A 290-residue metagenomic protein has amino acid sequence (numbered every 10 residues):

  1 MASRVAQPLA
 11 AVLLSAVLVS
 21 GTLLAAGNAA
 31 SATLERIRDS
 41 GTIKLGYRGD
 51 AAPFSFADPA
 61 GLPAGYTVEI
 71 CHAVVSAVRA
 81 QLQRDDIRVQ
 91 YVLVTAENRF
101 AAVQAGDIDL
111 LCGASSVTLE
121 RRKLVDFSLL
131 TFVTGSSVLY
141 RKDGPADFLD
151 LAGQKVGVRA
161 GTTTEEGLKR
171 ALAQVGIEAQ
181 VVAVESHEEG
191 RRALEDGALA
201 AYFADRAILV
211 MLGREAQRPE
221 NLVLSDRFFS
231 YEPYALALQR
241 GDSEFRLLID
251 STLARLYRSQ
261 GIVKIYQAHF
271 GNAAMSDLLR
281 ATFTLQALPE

Functional and structural regions predicted by a protein language model:
M1-A16: Bacterial N-terminal signal peptides that target proteins for export
A30-C112: Extracytoplasmic small-molecule ligand-binding "clamshell" domains of the periplasmic binding protein/Venus flytrap
G49, T131-K142, R206, G213-A254 (+1 more regions): Periplasmic-binding protein-like
G65-V78, G144-P145, L149-D150, Q154-T163 (+2 more regions): Extended ligand-binding regions for polar small-molecule ligands
H72, S76, Q83-D150, L285-L288: Acidic, polar ligand-binding/catalytic clefts
H72-I87, T164-A183, G213-R218: Ligand-binding cleft/hinge of the Venus flytrap
N98, C112-K123, G167-Q174, E195-S230 (+1 more regions): A ligand-binding cleft/hinge motif common to bilobed small-molecule-binding domains
